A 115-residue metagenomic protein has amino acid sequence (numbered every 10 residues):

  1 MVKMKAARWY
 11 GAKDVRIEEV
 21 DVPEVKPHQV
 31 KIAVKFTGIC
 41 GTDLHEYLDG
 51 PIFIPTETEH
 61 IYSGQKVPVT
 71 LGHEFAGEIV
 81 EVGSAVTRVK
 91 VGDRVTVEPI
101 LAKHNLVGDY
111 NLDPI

Functional and structural regions predicted by a protein language model:
V2-A7: Short structural boundary motif marking the start of a folded domain
R8-Y10, L48: Residue-level signal for short segments within beta-strands and strand-turn junctions of well-structured beta-sheet
K13-I17, G41-T42: Short N-terminal binding/cap micro-motifs at the start of the first secondary-structure element
E19-D21: Generic structural detector for well-ordered beta-strands
P23-T37, I52-Y110: Glycine-rich beta-strand-centered segment in the early N-terminal region that forms part of a ligand/cofactor-binding
C40, D113-I115: Disulfide-bonded cysteines in secreted/extracellular proteins and peptides
H45-F53: Short Gly/aromatic-enriched secondary-structure transition segments
